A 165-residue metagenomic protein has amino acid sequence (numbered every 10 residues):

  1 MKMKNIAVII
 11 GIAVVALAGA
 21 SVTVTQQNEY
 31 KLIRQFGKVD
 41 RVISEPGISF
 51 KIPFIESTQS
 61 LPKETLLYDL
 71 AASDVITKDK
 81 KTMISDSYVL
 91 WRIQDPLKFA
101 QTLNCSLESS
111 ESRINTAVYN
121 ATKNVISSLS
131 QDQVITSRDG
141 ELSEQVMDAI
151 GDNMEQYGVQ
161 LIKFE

Functional and structural regions predicted by a protein language model:
K2-V22: Single-pass alpha-helical transmembrane signal-anchor segments
A16-Q35: Aromatic-capped interface at the extracytoplasmic side of an N-terminal signal-anchor transmembrane helix
R34-L67: Short extracytoplasmic
Q35, L90-Q94: Solvent-exposed residues in well-ordered beta-strands and their adjoining turns, especially edge/terminal strands
V39-R41, V75, P96-F99, Q131-D132 (+1 more regions): Short beta-strands and strand-coil junctions in structured, solvent-facing domains, enriched
G47-T58, A100, C105-V125: Flexible, solvent-exposed short loops/turns enriched in glycine
K63-K78, A100-N104, E144-D148: N-terminal post-signal-peptidase region of extra-cytosolic proteins
T77-D79, S85, W91, S110-E165: Amphipathic, coiled-coil-like alpha-helical scaffolding segments used for oligomerization/assembly
